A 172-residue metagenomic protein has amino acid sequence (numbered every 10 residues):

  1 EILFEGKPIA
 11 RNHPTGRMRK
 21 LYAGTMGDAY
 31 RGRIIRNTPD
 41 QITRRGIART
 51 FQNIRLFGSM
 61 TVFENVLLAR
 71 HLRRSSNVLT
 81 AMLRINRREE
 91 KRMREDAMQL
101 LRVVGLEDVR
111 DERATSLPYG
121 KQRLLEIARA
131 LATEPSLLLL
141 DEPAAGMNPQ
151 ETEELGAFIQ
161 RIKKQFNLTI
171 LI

Functional and structural regions predicted by a protein language model:
E1-I172: Glycine-rich phosphate-binding loops of nucleotide-dependent enzymes
